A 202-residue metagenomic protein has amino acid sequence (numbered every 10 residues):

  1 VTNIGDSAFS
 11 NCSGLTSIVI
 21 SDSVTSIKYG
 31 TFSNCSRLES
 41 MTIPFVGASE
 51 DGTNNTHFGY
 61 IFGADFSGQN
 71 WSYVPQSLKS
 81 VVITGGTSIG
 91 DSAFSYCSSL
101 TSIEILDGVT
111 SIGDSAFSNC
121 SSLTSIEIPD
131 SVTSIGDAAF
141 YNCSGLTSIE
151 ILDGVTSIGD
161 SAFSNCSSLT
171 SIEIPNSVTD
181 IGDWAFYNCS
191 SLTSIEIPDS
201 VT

Functional and structural regions predicted by a protein language model:
V1-T202: Solvent-exposed loop and capping/linker segments of extracellular ligand-binding repeat ectodomains
